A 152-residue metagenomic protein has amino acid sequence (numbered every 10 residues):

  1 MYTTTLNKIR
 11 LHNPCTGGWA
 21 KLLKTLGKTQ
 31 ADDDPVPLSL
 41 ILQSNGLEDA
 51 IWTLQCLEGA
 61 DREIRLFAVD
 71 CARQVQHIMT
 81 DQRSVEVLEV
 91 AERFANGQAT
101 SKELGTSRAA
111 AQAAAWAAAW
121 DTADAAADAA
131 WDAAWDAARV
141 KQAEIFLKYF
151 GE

Functional and structural regions predicted by a protein language model:
M1-E152: Short, glycine-biased loop/turn motifs at secondary-structure junctions and in low-complexity Ser/Thr/Pro-rich termini
